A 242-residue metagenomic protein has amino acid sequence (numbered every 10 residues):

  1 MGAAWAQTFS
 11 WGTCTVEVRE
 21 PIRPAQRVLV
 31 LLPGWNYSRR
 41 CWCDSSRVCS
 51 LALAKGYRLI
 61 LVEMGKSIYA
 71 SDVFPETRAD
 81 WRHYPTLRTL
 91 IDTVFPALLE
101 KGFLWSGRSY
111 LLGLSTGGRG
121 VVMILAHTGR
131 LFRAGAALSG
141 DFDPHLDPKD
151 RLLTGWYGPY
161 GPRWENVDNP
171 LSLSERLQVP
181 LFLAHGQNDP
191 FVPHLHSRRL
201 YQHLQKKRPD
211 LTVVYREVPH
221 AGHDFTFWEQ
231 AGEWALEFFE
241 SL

Functional and structural regions predicted by a protein language model:
M1-L242: Non-catalytic cap/lid and distal C-terminal segments of serine-dependent acyl enzymes
